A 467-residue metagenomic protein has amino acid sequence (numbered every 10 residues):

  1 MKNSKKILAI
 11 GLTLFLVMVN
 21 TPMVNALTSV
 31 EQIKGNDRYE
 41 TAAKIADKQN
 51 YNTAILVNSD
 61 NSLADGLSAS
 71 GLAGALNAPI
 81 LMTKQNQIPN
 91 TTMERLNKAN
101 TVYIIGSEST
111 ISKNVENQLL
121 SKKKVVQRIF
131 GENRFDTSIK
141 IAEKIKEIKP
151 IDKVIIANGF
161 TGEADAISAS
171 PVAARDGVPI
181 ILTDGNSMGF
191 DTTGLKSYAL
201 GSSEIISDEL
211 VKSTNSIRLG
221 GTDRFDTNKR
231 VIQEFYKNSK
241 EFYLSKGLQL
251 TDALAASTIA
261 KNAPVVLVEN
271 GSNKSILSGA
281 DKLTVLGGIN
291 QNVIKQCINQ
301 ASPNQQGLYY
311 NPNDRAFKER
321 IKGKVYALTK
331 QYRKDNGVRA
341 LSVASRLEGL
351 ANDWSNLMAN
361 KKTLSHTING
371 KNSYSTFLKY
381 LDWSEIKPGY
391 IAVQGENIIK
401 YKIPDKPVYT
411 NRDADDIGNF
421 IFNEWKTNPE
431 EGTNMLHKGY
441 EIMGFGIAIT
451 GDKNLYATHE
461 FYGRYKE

Functional and structural regions predicted by a protein language model:
S4, L8, N25-Q306: Extracellular glycan-binding segments that recognize GlcNAc-based cell-wall polysaccharides
L8-F15: Sec-dependent N-terminal signal peptides
V17-N25: C-terminal segment of classical bacterial N-terminal signal peptides
Q32-I33, V57-D60, N158-F160, S245-K246 (+5 more regions): Second-shell loop/turn segments in exported
N36-Y39, L63, L67, N86 (+12 more regions): Soluble non-cytosolic domains of exported or imported proteins
A42, A69-A73, M93-L96, A142 (+10 more regions): Extracytoplasmic/secreted envelope proteins and their assembly/folding machinery, especially bacterial periplasmic
N313, F317-E385, K438-G444, T450: Short, well-ordered surface patches within globular domains
Y374-Y465: A well-ordered secondary-structure block
